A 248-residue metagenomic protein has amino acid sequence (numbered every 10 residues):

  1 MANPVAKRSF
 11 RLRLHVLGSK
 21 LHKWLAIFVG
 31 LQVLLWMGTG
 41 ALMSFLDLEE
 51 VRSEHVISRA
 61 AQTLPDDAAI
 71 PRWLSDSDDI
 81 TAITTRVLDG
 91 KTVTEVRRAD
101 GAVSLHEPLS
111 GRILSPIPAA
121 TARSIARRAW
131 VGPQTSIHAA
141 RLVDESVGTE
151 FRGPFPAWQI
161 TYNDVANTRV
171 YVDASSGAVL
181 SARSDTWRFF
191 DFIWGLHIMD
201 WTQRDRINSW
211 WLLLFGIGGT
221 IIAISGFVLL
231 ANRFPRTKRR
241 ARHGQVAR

Functional and structural regions predicted by a protein language model:
A2-R248: Conserved histidines in hydrophobic membrane contexts and catalytic metal-binding motifs
